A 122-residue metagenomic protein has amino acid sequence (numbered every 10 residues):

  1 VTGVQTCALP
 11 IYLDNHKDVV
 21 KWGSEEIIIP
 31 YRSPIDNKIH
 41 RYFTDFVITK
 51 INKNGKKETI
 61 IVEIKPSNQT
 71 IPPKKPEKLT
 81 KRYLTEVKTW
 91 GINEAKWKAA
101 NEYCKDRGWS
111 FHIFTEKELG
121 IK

Functional and structural regions predicted by a protein language model:
V1-K122: Electrostatic, structured charged patches in enzyme active sites and in nucleic-acid/phosphate-binding
